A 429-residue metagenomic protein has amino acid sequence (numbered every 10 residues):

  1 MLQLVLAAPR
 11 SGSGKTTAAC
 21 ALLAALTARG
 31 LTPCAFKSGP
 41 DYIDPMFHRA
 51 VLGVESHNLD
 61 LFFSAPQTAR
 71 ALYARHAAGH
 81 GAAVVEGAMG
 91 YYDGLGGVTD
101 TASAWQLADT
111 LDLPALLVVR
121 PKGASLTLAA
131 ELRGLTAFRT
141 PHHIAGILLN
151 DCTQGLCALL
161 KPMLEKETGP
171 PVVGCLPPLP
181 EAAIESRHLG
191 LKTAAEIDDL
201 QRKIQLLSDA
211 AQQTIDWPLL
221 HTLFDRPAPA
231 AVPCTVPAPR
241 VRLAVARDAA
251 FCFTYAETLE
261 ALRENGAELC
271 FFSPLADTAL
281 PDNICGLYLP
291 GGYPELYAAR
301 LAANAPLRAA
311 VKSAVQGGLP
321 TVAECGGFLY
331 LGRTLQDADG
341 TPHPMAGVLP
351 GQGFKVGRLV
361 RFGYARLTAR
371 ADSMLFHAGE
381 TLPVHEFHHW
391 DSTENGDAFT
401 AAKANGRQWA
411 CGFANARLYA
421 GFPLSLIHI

Functional and structural regions predicted by a protein language model:
L2-L111, V119-H143, D151-A158: ATP-dependent carboxylate-amine ligase catalytic core
V5, V84-E86, L116-V118, L148 (+3 more regions): Structural motif
K37-S38, P171-P180, E268-A276: Beta-strand->loop->alpha-helix junctions that form or flank phosphate-binding loops in nucleotide-handling enzymes
S125-T235: Internal gly/pro-rich beta-alpha loop/helix module that stabilizes soluble enzyme cofactors or their anionic handles
R242-L296, R300-L301, A309-A310: Phosphate-binding active sites in nucleotide-utilizing proteins
P294-S373: Cysteine-nucleophile active-site neighborhood
D372-F413: Catalytic beta-strand/loop cores that center a nucleophilic Ser/Cys/Thr and support acyl-enzyme chemistry
I427-I429: Conserved small/polar residues in nucleotide/adenosyl-binding loops
